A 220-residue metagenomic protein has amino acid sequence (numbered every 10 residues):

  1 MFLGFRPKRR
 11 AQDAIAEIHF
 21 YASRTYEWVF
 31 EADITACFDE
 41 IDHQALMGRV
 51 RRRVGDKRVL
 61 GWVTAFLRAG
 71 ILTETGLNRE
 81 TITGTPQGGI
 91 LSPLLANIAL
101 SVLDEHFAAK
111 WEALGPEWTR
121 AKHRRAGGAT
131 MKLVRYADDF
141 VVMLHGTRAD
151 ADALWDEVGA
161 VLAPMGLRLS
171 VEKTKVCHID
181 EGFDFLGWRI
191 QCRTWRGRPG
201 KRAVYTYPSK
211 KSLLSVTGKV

Functional and structural regions predicted by a protein language model:
M1-G182: Conserved polymerase palm-domain catalytic core
R68, L77, M165-V220: A conserved non-catalytic segment of reverse transcriptases and RNA-directed RNA polymerases corresponding to the late
